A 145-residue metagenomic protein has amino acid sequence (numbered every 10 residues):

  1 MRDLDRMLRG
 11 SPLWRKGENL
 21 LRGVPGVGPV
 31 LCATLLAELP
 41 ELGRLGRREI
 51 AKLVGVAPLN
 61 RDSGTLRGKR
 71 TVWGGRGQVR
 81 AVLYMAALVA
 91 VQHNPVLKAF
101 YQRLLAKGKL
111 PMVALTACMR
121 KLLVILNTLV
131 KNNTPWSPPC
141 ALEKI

Functional and structural regions predicted by a protein language model:
M1-I145: A detector of single, family-specific signature residues that are central to catalytic or substrate-handling motifs
